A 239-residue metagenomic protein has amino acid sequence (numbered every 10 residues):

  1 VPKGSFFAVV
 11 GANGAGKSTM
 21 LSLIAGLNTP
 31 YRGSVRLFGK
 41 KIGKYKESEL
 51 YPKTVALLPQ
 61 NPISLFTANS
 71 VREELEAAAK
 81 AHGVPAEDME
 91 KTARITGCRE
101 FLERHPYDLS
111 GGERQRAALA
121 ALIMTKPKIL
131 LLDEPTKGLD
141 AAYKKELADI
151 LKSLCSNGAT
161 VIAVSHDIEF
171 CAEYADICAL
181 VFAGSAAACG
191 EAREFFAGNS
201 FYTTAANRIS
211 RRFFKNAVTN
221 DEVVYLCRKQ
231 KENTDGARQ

Functional and structural regions predicted by a protein language model:
A25: Helix-to-loop junction immediately C-terminal to a conserved catalytic motif
G33-K41, Y51: Conserved ABC transporter NBD signature motif
V84-F101: Conserved ABC ATPase "signature" region
H105-L109, E113: Conserved ABC ATPase signature
S165-H166: H-loop/switch region of ABC-family ATPase nucleotide-binding domains
S185-I209: Conserved beta-strand-loop-alpha-helix hinge in the C-terminal portion of ABC ATPase nucleotide-binding domains
Y202-Q239: ABC ATPase nucleotide-binding domains
